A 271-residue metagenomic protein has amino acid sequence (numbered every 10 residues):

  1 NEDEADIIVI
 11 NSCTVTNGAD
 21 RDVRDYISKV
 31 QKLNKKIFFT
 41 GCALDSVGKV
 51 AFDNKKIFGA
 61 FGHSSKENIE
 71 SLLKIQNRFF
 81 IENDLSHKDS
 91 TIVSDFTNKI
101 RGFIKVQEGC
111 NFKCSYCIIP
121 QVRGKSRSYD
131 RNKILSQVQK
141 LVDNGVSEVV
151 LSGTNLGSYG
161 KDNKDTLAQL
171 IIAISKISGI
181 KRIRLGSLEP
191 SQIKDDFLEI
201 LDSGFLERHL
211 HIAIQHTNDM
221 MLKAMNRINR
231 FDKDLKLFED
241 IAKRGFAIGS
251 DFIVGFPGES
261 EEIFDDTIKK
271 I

Functional and structural regions predicted by a protein language model:
N1-S158, L210, F231-D240, F246 (+1 more regions): Proteins enriched for Cys/Gly/acidic motifs involved in redox and nucleic-acid/cofactor modification
I37-F38, S46-A51, D143-S260: Conserved SAM/AdoMet-binding glycine-rich loop
E259, I263, I271: Contiguous mid-protein beta-loop-alpha structural module that forms a pocket-lining wall or clamp of enzyme active
